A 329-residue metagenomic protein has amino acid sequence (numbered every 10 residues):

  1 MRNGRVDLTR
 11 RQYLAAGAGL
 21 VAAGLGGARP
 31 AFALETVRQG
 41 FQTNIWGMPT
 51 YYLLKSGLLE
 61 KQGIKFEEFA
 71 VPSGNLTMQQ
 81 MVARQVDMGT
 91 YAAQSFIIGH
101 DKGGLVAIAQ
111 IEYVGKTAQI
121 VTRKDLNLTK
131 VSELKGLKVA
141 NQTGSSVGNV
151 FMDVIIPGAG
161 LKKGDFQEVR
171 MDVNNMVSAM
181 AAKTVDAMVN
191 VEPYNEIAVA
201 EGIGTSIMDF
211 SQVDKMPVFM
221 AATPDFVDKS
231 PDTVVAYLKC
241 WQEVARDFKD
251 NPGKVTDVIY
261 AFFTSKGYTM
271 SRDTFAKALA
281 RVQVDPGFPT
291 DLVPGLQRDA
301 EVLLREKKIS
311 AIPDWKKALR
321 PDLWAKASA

Functional and structural regions predicted by a protein language model:
M1-Q12, A16-A23: N-terminal secretory signal peptides
F32-K162, Q167-R170, A179, D186-E192 (+2 more regions): Short, glycine-/small- and polar/acidic-enriched structural segments that line small-molecule recognition paths
Q85, T90, H100, K138-T143 (+7 more regions): Sec/Tat-exported extracytoplasmic proteins
Q94-S95, N174-F263: Pocket-lining segment of extracytoplasmic ligand-binding domains
D228-S310: Secondary-structure end/capping motifs
A300-A329: Conserved C-terminal helix/tail region of periplasmic/extracytoplasmic solute-binding proteins
